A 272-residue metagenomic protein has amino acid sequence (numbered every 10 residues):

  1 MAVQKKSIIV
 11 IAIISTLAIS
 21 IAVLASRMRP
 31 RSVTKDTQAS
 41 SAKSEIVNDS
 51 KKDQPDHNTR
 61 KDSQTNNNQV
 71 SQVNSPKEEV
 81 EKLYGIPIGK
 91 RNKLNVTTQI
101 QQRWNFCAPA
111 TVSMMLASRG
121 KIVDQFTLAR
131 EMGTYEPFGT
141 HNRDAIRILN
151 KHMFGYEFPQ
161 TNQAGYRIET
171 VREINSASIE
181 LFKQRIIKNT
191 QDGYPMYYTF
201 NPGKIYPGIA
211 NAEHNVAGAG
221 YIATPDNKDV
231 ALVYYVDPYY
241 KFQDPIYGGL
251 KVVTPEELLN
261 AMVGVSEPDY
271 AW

Functional and structural regions predicted by a protein language model:
M1-I14: N-terminal Sec-pathway targeting helices
I11-V23: Hydrophobic membrane-insertion alpha-helices, especially the h-region of bacterial N-terminal signal peptides
T16-L17, Q38, R60, N66 (+2 more regions): N-terminal compositionally biased, intrinsically disordered segments and leader/signal-like regions
M28-I86: N-terminal, intrinsically disordered, polar/charged segments of Gram-positive cell-envelope systems that serve as
M28-R31, P76-E81, I86-G89, T127-W272: Conserved active-site-adjacent core of cysteine acyl-enzyme catalytic domains
E79-P137: Active-site nucleophile-adjacent alpha helix/oxyanion-hole segment immediately C-terminal to the catalytic cysteine
